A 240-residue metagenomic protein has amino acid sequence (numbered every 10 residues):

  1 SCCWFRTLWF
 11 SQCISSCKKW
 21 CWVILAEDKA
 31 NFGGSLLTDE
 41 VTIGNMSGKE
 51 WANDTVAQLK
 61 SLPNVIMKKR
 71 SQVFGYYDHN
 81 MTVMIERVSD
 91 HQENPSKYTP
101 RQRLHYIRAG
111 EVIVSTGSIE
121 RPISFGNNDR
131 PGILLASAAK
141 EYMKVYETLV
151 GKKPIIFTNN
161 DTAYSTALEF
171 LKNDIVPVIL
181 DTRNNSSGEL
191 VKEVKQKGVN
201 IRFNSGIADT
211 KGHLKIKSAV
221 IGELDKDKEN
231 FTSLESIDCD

Functional and structural regions predicted by a protein language model:
S1-D240: Residues forming the flavin
